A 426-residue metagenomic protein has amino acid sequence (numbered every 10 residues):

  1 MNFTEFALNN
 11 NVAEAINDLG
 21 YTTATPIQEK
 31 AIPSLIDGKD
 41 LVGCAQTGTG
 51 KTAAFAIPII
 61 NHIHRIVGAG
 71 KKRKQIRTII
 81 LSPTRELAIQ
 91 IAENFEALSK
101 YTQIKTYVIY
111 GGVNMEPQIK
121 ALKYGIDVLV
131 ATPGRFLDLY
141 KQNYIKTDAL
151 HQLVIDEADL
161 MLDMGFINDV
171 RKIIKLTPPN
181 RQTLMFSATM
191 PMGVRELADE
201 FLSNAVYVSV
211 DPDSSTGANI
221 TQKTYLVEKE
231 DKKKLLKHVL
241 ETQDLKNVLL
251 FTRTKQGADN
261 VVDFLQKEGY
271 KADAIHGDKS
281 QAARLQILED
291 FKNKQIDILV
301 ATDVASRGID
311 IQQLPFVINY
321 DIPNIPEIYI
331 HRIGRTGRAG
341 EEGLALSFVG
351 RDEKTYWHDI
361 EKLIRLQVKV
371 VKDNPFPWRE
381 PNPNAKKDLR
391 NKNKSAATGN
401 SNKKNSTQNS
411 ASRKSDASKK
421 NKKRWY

Functional and structural regions predicted by a protein language model:
N2-R379: Conserved helicase RecA-like core
A69-K71, N293, E361-Y426: Basic Arg/Gly/Lys-rich low-complexity intrinsically disordered segments
